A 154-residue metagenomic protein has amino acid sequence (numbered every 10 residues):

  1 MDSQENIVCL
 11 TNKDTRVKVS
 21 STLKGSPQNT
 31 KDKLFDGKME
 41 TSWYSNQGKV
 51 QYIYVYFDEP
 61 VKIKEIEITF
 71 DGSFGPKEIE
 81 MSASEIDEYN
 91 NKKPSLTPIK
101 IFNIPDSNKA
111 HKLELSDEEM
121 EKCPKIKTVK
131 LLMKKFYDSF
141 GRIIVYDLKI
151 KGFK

Functional and structural regions predicted by a protein language model:
M1-D58: Disordered, acidic Ser/Thr/Pro-rich linker "stalks" and the adjacent N-terminal cap of the next globular domain
L23-S26, N46-Q51, G72-K154: Trp- and acidic/polar-enriched beta-sheet ligand-binding modules for extracellular glycan and matrix recognition
Q51-D71, E78: Short, well-structured hydrophobic secondary-structure segments
